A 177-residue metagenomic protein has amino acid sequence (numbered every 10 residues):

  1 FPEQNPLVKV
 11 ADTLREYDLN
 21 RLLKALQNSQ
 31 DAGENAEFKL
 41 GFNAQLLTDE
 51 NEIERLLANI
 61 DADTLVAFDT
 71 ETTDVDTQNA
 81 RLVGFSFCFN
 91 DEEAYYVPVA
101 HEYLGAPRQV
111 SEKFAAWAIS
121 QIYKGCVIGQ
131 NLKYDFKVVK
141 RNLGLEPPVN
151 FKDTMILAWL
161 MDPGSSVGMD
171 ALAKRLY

Functional and structural regions predicted by a protein language model:
P2-F85, V99-I122: Long, highly charged low-complexity segments
F38-A44, D76, A80-V83, F87-Y177: Active-site-proximal helix-loop-helix substrate-binding element of RNase H-like nuclease domains
